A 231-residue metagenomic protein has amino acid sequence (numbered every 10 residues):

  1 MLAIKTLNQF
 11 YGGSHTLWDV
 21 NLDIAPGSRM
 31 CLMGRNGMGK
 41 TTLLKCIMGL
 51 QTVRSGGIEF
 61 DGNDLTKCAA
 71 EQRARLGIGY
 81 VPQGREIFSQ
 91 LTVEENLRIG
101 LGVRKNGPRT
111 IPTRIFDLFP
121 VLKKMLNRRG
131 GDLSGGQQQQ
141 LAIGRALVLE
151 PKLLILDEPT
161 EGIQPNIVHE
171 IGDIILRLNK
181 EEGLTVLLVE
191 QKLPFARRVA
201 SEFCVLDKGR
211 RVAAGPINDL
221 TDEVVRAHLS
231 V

Functional and structural regions predicted by a protein language model:
M33-R35: The feature captures the beta-strand-to-loop junction immediately N-terminal to the Walker
M48: Helix-to-loop junction immediately C-terminal to a conserved catalytic motif
G56-N63, L76, P108-T110, G215: Conserved ABC transporter NBD signature motif
R129-L133: Conserved ABC ATPase signature
A146-L147: ABC ATPase C-loop
E150: Conserved catalytic motifs of ABC-family nucleotide-binding domains
H169-G183: Helical segment within the ABC ATPase nucleotide-binding domain
